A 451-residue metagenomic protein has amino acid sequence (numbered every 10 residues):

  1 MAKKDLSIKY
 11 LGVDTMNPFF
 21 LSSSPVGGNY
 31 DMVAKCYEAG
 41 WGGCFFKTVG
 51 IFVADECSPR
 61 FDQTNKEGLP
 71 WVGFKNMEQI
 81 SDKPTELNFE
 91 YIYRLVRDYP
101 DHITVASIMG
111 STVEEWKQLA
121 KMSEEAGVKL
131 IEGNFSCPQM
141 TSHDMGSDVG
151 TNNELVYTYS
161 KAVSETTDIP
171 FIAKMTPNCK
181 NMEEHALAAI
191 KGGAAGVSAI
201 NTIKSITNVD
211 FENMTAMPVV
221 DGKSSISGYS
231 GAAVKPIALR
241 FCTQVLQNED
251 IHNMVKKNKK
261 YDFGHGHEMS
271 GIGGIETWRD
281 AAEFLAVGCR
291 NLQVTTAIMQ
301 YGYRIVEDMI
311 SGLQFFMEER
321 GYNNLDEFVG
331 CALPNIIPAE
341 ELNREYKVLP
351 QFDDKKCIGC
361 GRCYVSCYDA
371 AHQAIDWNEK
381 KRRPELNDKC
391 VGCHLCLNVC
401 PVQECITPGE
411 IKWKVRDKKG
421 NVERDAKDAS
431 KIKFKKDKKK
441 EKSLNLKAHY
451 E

Functional and structural regions predicted by a protein language model:
A2-K9, N29-D98: Glycine-rich, positively charged N-terminal anion/phosphate-binding segment
D14-F20, Y99-A106, E165-T176, Q247-I272: Short beta-strand/loop segments at the ligand-binding rim of alpha/beta enzyme cores
D31-C36, E114-E125, C179-G192, Q247-N248 (+2 more regions): Catalytic cores of alpha/beta
F46-F52, L130-Q139, G196-I206, G274-E276 (+3 more regions): Glycine-rich phosphate-binding active-site loops on the catalytic face of alpha/beta enzymes
A54-P70, N208-I226, L285-A286, A297-Y322 (+1 more regions): C-terminal helical cap(s) of enzyme catalytic domains, especially alpha/beta-barrels
E67-N153: Active-site beta->alpha loop and helix N-cap motifs at the rims of alpha/beta catalytic domains
G73-K83, P138-L155, H185-A186, K191-D262 (+1 more regions): Glycine/Thr-rich beta-alpha phosphate-binding loop at enzyme active sites
F284, R362-K380, L395-W413: Iron-sulfur cluster-binding cysteine motifs and their immediate structural context in ferredoxin-like electron-transfer
